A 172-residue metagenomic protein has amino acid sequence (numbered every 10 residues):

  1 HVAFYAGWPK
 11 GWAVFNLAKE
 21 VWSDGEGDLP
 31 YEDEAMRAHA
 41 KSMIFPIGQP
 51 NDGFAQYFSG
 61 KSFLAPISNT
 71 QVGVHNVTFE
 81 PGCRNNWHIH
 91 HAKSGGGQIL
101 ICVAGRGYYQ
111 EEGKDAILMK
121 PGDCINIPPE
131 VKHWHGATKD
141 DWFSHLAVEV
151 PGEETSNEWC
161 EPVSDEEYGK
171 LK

Functional and structural regions predicted by a protein language model:
H1-N16: Intrinsically disordered, low-complexity linker/propeptide segments enriched in Ser/Thr/Gly/Pro and acidic residues
V2-F4, P129-S156: Ligand-binding loop in jelly-roll beta-barrel domains
V14, L64-P66, V74-T78, I99 (+4 more regions): Conserved hydrophobic/aromatic beta-strand scaffold that supports enzyme active sites
P30-G73, N86, S156-K172: A short, N-terminal "cap"/entry segment at the start of jelly-roll beta-barrel domains of the cupin/DSBH fold
T70-V72, E80-R84, R106-G107, E153-E154: Short, charged/polar surface micro-motifs in flexible loops or helix N-caps
H75-K93: Conserved short histidine dyad/triad with adjacent acidic residue
R84, S94-P121, V131: A short beta-strand-loop-beta hairpin characteristic of the jelly-roll/cupin
